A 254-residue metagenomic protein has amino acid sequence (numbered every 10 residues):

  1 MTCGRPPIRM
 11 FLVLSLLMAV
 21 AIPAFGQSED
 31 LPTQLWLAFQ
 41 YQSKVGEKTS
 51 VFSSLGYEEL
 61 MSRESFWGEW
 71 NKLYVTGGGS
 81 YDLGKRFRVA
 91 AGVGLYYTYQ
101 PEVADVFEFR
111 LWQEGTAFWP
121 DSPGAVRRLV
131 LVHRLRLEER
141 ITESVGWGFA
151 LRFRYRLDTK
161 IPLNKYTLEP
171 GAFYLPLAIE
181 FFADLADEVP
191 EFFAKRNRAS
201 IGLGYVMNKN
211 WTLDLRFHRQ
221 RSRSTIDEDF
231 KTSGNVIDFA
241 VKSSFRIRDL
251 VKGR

Functional and structural regions predicted by a protein language model:
Q27-D82: Start-of-domain marker
T33-L35, E69-L73, F107-L111, W147-Y155 (+2 more regions): Residues that define the transmembrane beta-barrel architecture of outer-membrane proteins
A38-Q40, S50-G56, R88-G94, R127-E138 (+4 more regions): Transmembrane beta-strands of outer-membrane beta-barrel proteins
F39-S43, G77-Y81, Q113-W119, L137 (+3 more regions): Residues on the lipid-exposed face of transmembrane beta-strands in outer-membrane beta-barrel proteins
V45-T49, R86, P120-V130, L163-F173 (+2 more regions): Short loop/turn motifs that connect adjacent beta-strands in outer-membrane beta-barrel proteins
L55-M61, V93-Y99, W119, L137-I141 (+4 more regions): Transmembrane beta-strands of outer-membrane beta-barrel pores
G115, S233-R254: Outer-membrane beta-barrel "beta-signal"
R128-V130, R134-R223: Outer-membrane beta-barrel transmembrane domain signature
